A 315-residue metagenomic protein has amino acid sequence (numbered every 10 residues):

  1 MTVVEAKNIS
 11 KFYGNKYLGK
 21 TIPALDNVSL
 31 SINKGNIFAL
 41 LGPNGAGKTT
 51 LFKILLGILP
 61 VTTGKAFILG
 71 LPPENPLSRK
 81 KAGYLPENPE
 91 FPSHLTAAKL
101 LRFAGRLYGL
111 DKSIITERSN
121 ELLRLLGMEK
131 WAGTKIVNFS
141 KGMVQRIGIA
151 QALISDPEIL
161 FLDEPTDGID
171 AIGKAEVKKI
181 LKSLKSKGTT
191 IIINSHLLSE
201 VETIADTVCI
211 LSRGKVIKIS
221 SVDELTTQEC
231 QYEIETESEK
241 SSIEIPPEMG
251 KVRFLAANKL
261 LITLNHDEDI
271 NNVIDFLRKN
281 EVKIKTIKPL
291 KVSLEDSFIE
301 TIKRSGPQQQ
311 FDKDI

Functional and structural regions predicted by a protein language model:
T2-A6, K11-S212, K218: ABC transporter nucleotide-binding domains
R79, L101, T116, L123 (+5 more regions): Generic structural signal for individual residues within well-ordered alpha-helical segments across diverse proteins
G109, D206, C230, K303-P307: Non-catalytic alpha-helical coupling and interface elements of nucleotide-dependent molecular machines and regulators
K178-L264: ABC transporter nucleotide-binding domain
Q231-R304: Short, charged/small-residue-rich alpha-helical element at the C-terminal edge of ABC transporter nucleotide-binding
G306-D314: Short, charged, intrinsically disordered terminal tails
